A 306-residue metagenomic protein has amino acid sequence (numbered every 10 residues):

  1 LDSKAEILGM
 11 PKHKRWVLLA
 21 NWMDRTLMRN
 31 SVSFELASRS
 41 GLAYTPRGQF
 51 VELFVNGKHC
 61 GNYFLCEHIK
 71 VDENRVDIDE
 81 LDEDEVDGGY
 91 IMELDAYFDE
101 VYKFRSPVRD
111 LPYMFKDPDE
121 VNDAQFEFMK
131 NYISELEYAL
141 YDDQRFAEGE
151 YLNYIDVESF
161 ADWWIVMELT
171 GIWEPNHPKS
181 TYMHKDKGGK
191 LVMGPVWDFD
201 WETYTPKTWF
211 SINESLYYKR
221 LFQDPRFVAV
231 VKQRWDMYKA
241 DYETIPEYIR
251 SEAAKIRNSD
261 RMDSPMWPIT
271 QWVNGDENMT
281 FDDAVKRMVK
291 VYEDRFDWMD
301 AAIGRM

Functional and structural regions predicted by a protein language model:
L1-E6, P11-N21, G41-P46, K58-I165: Internal "kinase-insert"/substrate-recognition segments embedded within catalytic cores of ATP-dependent enzymes
L8-M10, R29-S31, Y63-L65, E73-D79 (+3 more regions): Short, solvent-exposed loop/turn and secondary-structure capping segments
W22-A43: A conserved alpha-helical element in kinase catalytic cores
V32, L36, L65-I69, V230: Alpha-helical scaffold elements adjacent to nucleotide-binding pockets in ATP/GTP-utilizing enzyme cores
G48-F50, S180: Short, acidic/polar N-cap/turn motifs at the starts of alpha helices
G57-K58, G189: Detector for glycine-centered tight turns/loop "hinges" at secondary-structure junctions
M114-H177, T181-M306: Middle-to-C-terminal accessory/interaction subdomains
